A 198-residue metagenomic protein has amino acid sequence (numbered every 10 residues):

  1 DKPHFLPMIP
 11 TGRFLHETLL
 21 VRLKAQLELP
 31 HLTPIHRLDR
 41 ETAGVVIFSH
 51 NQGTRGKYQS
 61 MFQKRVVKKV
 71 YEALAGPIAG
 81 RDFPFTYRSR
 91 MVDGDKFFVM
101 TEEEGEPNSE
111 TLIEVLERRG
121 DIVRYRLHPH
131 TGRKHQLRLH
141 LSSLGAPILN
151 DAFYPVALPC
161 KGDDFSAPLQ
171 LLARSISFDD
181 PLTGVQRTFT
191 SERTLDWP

Functional and structural regions predicted by a protein language model:
K2-P198: RNA pseudouridine synthases
